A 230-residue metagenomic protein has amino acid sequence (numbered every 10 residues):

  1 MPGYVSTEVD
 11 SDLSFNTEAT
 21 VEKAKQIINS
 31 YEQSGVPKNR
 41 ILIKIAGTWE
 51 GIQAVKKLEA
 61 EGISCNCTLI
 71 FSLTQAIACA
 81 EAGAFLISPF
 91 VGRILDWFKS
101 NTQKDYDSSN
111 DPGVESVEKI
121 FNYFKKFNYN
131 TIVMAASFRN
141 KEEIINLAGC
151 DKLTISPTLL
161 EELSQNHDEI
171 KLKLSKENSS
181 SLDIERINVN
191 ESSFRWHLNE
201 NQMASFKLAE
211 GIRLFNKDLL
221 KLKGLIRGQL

Functional and structural regions predicted by a protein language model:
M1-W49: Active-site beta->alpha loop and helix N-cap motifs at the rims of alpha/beta catalytic domains
T7, I43, L58, C79 (+2 more regions): Conserved, mostly hydrophobic/aromatic
F15-K23, F71, D105-E115, E210 (+1 more regions): Alpha-helix N-cap and loop-to-helix initiation/capping positions
V21-I28, I52-V55, A76, V114-F121 (+2 more regions): Generic structural signal for well-ordered alpha-helices, preferentially at hydrophobic/aromatic core positions
V36-L42, E50, A54-C67, Y123-M134: Short beta-strand/loop segments at the ligand-binding rim of alpha/beta enzyme cores
N66, F71-S179: Catalytic alpha/beta core domains of metabolic enzymes, predominantly
L174-S175, S181-L230: C-terminal extensions of enzymes
